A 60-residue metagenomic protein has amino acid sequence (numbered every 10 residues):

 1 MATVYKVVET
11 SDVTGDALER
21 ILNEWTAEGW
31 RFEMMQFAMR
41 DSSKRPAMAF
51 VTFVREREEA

Functional and structural regions predicted by a protein language model:
M1-A60: Terminus-proximal functional modules
